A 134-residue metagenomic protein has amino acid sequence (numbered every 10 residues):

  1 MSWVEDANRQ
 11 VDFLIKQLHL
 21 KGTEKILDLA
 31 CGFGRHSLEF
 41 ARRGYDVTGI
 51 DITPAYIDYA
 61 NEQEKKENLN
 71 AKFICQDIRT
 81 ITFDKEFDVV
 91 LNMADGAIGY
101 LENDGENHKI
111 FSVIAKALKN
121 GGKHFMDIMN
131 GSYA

Functional and structural regions predicted by a protein language model:
M1-E24: Conserved class I S-adenosyl-L-methionine
I15, L38-A41, N61, F111-A115: A structural alpha-helix within SAM-dependent methyltransferase catalytic domains
T23-G32: Conserved class I S-adenosyl-L-methionine
S37-T80: Class I SAM-dependent methyltransferase SAM/SAH-binding core
I81-V89: A short acidic, Gly/Pro-enriched loop at the edge of an enzyme's catalytic core that lines a small-molecule cofactor
D88-E106: A short SAM/SAH-binding and catalytic strip from SAM-dependent methyltransferases
E106-N120: A short glycine-rich, Lys/Arg-flanked "PGG" loop and its adjoining helix->strand segment in the class I
K123-A134: Conserved class I S-adenosyl-L-methionine
